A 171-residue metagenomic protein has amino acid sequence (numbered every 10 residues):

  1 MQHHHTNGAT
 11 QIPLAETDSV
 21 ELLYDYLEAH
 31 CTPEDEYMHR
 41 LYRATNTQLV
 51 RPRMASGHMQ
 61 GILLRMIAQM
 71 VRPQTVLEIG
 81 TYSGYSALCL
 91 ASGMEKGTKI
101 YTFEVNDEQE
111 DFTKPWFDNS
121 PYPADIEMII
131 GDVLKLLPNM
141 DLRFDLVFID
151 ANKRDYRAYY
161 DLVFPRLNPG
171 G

Functional and structural regions predicted by a protein language model:
M1-F148, K153-G170: A short alpha-helical cap/connector motif
